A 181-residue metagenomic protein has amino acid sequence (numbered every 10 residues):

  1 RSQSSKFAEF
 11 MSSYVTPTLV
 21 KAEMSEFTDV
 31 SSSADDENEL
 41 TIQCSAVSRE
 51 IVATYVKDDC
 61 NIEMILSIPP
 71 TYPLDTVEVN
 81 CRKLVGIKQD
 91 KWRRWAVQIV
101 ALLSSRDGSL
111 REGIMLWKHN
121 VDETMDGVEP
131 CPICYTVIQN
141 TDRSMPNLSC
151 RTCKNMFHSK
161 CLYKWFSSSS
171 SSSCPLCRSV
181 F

Functional and structural regions predicted by a protein language model:
R1-E50, Y72-P130: Glycine-centered motif in EGF-like
V47-A53, D58-I62, D75-V77, G127-P130 (+3 more regions): Core residues of folded domains in eukaryotic genome-function proteins
D58-N61, P69-P73, L84-I87, I138-Q139 (+1 more regions): Conserved beta-strand elements of beta-rich interaction domains across eukaryotes, especially beta-propellers
I65, D75-V77, D90-W92, R111-G113 (+3 more regions): Intrinsically disordered, low-complexity regions enriched in proline, serine, glycine and charged residues
E78-R82, S167-F181: A short beta-strand-loop micro-motif that forms or neighbors metal/cofactor- and ligand-binding patches at active-site
I114-E123, T136-I138, S159-W165: Short, intrinsically disordered, charge-biased short linear motifs at domain edges
D126-S149, M156, L176-F181: Small Cys/His zinc-coordinating "RING-like" fingers
T152-S171: Cys/His-coordinated zinc-finger cores
